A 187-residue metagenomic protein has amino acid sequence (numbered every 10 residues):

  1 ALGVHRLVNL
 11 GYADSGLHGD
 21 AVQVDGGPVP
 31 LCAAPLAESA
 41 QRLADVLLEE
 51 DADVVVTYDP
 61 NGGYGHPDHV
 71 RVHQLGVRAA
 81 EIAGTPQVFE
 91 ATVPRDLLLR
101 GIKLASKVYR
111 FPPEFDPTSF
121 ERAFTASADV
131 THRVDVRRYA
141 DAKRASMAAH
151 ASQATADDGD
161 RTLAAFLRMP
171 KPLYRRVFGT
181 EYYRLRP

Functional and structural regions predicted by a protein language model:
A1-L2, A79: Short, solvent-exposed amphipathic alpha-helices that sit in or adjacent to ligand/effector-binding or catalytic
L2-G19: A conserved beta-strand->alpha-helix junction
D20-Q23, G27-V29, A33-P187: Metal-dependent de-N-acetylase/amidase catalytic core
